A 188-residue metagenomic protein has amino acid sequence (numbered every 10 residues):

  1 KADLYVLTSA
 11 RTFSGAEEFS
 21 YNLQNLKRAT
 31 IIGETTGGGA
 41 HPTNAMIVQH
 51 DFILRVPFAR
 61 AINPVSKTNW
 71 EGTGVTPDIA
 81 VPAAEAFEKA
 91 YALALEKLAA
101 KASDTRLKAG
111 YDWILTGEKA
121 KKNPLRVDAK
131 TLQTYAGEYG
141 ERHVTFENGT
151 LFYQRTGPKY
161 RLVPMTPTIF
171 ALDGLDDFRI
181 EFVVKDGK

Functional and structural regions predicted by a protein language model:
K1-A129: C-terminal "post-core" interaction segments
A100-K188: Peripheral terminal and inter-domain segments
